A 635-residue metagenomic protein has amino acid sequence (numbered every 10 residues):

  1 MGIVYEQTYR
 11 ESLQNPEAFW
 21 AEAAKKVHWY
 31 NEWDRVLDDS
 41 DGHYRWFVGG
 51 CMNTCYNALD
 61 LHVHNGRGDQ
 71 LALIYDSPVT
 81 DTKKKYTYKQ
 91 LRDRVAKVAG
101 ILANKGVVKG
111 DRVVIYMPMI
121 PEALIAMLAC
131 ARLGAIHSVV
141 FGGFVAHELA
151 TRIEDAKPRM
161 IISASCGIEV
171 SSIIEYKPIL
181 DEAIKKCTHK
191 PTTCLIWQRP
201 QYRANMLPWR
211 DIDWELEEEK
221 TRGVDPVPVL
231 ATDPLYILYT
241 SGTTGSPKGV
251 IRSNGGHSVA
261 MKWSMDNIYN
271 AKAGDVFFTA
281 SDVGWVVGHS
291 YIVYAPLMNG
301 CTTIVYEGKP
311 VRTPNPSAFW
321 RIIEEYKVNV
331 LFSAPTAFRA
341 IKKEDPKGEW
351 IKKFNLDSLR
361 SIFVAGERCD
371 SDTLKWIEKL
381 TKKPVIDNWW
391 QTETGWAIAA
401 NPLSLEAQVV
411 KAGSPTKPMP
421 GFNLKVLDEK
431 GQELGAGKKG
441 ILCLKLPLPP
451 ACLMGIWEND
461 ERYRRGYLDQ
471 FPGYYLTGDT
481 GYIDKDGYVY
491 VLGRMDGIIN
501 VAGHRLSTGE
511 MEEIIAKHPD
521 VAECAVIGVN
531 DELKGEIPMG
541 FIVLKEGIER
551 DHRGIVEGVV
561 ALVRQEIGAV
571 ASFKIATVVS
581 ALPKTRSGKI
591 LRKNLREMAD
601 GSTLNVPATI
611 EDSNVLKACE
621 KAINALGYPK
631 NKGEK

Functional and structural regions predicted by a protein language model:
M1-Y86, Q90-D93, K97-G100, I184-K190 (+2 more regions): N-lobe entry segment of adenylate-forming
C55-Y56, D69, L73-L128, V145-A150 (+3 more regions): Conserved AMP-binding/adenylate-forming core of the ANL superfamily
D69-L71, C194-Y202, M206-Y239, S246 (+3 more regions): Conserved pre-ATP/AMP-binding loop-to-beta segment of ANL
A99, R112, P118-A146, A156-I161 (+3 more regions): A short helix-loop-beta submotif of the ANL/AMP-binding
I115, L235, G256, M261 (+1 more regions): Conserved AMP-binding loop of ANL adenylate-forming enzymes
V140-C166, L180, E324, L331 (+8 more regions): AMP-binding/adenylate-forming catalytic core of the ANL superfamily
A146, A150-W209, A273, G308-K438 (+2 more regions): Conserved adenylate-forming
T192, I196, L533, Q565-I590 (+1 more regions): AMP-binding/adenylate-forming catalytic domain of the ANL superfamily
